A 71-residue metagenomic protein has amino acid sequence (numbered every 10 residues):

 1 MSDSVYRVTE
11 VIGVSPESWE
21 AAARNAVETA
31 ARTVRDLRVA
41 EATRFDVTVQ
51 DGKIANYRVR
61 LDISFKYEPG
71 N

Functional and structural regions predicted by a protein language model:
M1-S2, N71: Basic/polar N-terminal segments that are highly enriched at the extreme N-terminus, encompassing both cleavable
S2-V5, T9, T43, K53-A55: Amphipathic alpha-helical hairpins
S4-L37: Short, well-ordered alpha-helical segments
I12, T43, S64: Residues in well-ordered beta-strands of folded domains
D36-A40, K66: Short amphipathic alpha-helical leader/targeting segments
A40-V49: Short, conserved loop-to-beta-strand elements that form functional interface hotspots
G52-N71: C-terminal structural segments of small proteins and small subunits
